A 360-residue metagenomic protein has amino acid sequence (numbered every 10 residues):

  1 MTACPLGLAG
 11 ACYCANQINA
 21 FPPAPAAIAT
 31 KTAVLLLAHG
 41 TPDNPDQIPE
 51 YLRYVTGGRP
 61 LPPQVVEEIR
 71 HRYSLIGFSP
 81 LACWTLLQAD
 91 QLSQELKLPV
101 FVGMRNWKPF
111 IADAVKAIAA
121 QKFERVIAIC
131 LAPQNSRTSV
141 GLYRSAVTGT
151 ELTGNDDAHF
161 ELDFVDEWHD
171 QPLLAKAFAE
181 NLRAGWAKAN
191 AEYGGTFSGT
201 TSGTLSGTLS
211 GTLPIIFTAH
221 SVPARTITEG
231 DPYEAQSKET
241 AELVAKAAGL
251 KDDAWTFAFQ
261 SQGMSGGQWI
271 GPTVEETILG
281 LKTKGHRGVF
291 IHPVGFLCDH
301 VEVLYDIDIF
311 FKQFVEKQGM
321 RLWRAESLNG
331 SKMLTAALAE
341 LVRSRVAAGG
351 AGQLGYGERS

Functional and structural regions predicted by a protein language model:
T2-F197, G207-S360: Active-site-proximal alpha-helix that buttresses catalytic centers in soluble enzyme cores
